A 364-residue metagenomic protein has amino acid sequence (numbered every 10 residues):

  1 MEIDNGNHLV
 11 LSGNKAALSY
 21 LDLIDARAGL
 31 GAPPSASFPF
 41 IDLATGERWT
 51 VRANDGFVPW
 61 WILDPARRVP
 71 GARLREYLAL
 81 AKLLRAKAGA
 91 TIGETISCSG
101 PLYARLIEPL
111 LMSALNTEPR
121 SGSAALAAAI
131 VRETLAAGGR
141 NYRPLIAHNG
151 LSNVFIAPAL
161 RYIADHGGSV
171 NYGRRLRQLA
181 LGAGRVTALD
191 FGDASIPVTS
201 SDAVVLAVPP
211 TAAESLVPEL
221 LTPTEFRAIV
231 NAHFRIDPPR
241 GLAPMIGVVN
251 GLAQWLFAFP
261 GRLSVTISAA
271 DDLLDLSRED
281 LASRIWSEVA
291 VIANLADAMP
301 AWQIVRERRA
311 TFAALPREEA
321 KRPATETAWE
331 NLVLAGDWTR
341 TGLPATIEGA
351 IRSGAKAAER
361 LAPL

Functional and structural regions predicted by a protein language model:
M1-L11: Conserved N-terminal glycine-rich FAD pyrophosphate-binding loop of Rossmann-like flavoproteins
G13-R132, A136-A137, N141: Mobile amphipathic helical/loop "lid" adjacent to a hydrophobic cofactor/ligand pocket
A16-Y20, T95, L110, V154 (+2 more regions): Amphipathic alpha-helical segments that form well-ordered structural scaffolds and often line/cohere around active
A32-P34, Y172-R174, D193, R306 (+1 more regions): Short loop/edge segments at beta-strand edges and connector loops that shape dinucleotide/nucleotide cofactor-binding
R52-A53, L256-L364: Conserved flavin/dinucleotide-binding core of flavoenzymes
I130-D193: Helical element adjacent to the flavin cofactor pocket in flavoenzyme catalytic cores
V170-Y172, L206, L334: A structural signal for the hydrophobic beta-strands that form the central parallel beta-sheet of Rossmann-like
R174-N294, R322-E326: Mid-domain catalytic core of redox enzymes that form a hydrophobic substrate pocket/lid adjacent to a catalytic redox
